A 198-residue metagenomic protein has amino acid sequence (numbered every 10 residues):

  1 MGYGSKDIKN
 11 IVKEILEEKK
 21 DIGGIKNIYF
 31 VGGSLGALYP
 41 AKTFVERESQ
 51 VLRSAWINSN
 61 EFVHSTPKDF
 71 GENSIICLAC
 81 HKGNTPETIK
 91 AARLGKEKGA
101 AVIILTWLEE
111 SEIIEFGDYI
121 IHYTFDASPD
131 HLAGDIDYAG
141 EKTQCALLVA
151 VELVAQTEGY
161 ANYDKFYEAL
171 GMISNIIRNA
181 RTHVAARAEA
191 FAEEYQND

Functional and structural regions predicted by a protein language model:
M1-D198: Conserved N-terminal alpha-helical segment that immediately precedes and caps sugar-phosphate-binding
